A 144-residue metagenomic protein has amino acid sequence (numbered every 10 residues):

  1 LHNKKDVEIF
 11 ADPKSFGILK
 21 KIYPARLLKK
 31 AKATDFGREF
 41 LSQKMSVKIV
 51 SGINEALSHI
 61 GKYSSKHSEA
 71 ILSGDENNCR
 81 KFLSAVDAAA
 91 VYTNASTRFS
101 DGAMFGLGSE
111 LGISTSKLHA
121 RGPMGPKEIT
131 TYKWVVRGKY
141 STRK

Functional and structural regions predicted by a protein language model:
L1-S96: NAD(P)-dependent aldehyde/semialdehyde dehydrogenase
E76-K144: C-terminal segments
